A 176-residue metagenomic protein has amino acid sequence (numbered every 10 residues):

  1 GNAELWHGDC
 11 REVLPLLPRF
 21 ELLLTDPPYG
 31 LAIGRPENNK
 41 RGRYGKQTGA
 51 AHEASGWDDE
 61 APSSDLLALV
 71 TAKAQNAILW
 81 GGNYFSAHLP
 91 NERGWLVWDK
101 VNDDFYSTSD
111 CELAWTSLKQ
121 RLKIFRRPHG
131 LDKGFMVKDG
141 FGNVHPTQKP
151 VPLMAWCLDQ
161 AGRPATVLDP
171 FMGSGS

Functional and structural regions predicted by a protein language model:
G1-T25: SAM-dependent nucleic-acid methyltransferase catalytic core
L16-T25, Y29, I33-S55, P62 (+1 more regions): Class I S-adenosyl-L-methionine
